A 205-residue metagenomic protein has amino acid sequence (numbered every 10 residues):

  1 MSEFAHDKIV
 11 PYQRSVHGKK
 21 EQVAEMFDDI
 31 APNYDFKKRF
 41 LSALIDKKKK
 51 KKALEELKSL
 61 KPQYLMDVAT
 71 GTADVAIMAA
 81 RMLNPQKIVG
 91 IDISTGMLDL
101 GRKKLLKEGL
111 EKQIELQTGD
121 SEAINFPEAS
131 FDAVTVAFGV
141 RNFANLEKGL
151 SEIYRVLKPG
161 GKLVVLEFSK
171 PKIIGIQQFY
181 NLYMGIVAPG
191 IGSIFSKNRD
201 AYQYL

Functional and structural regions predicted by a protein language model:
M1-A24: N-terminal auxiliary segments of SAM/dcSAM-dependent transferases
Q22, R81, L166-L205: C-terminal alpha-helical "lid/dimerization" subdomain adjacent to the S-adenosyl-L-methionine
N33-F36, F40-Y64, M78: Conserved alpha-helix/loop element of class I SAM-dependent methyltransferases that forms part of the SAM/SAH-binding
Y34, V134-T135: Hydrophobic beta-strand segment of the Class I
Y64-A123: Class I SAM-dependent methyltransferase SAM/SAH-binding core
E122-A133: A short acidic, Gly/Pro-enriched loop at the edge of an enzyme's catalytic core that lines a small-molecule cofactor
F138-G139, E167: Short catalytic micro-motifs in class I SAM-dependent methyltransferases
E147-P159: A short glycine-rich, Lys/Arg-flanked "PGG" loop and its adjoining helix->strand segment in the class I
